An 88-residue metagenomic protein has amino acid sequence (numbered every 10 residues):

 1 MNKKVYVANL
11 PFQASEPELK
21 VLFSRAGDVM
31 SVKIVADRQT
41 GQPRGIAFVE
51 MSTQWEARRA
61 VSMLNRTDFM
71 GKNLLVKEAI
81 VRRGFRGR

Functional and structural regions predicted by a protein language model:
M1-A26, M30-R44, E50-R88: Intrinsically disordered, low-complexity RNA-binding regions enriched in Gly/Arg/Ser/Tyr
